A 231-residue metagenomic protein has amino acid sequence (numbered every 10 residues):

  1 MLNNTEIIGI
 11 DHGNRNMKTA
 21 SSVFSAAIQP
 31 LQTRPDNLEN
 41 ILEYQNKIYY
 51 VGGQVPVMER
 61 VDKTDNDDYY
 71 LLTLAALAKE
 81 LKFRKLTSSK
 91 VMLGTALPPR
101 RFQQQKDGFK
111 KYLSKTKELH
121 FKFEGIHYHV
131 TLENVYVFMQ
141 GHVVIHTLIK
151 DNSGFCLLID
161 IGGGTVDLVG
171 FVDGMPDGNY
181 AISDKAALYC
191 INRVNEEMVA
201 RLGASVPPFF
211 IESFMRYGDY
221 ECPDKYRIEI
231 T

Functional and structural regions predicted by a protein language model:
M1-L158, M175-Y189, R201, F209-T231: Nucleotide/phosphate-binding catalytic cleft detector across ATP-hydrolyzing and phosphate-transferring enzymes
I161-D167: Ser/Thr-glycine-rich phosphate-binding loops at phosphate-binding pockets of nucleotides, nucleotide cofactors
F171-V172: PRPP/pyrophosphate-binding module of the type I phosphoribosyltransferase fold
